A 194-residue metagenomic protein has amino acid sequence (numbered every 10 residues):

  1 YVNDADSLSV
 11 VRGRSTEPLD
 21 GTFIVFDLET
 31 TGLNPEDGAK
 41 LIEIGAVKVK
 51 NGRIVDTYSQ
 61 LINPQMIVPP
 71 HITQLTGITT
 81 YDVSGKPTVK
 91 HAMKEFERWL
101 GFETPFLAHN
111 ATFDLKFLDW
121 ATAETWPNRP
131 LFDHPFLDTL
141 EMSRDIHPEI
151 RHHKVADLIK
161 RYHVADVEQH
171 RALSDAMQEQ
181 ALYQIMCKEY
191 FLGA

Functional and structural regions predicted by a protein language model:
Y1-P18, R161, Q180-A194: Acidic two-metal-ion nuclease catalytic site recognized across multiple nuclease folds, prominently DnaQ/RNase D-T
A5-D6, T112, L140, M177: Intrinsic disorder/low-complexity detector
S7-H134, P148-H170: Conserved non-catalytic scaffold segment of RNase H-like nuclease domains
A92, Q178-E179: Short Asp/Glu-rich motifs
L118, M142, E179-Y183: Buried hydrophobic packing segments
D133-S143: A short, structured active-site edge motif that brings together acidic residues
S174: Acidic donor-binding loop at a coil-to-helix junction in glycosyltransferase catalytic cores that engages
